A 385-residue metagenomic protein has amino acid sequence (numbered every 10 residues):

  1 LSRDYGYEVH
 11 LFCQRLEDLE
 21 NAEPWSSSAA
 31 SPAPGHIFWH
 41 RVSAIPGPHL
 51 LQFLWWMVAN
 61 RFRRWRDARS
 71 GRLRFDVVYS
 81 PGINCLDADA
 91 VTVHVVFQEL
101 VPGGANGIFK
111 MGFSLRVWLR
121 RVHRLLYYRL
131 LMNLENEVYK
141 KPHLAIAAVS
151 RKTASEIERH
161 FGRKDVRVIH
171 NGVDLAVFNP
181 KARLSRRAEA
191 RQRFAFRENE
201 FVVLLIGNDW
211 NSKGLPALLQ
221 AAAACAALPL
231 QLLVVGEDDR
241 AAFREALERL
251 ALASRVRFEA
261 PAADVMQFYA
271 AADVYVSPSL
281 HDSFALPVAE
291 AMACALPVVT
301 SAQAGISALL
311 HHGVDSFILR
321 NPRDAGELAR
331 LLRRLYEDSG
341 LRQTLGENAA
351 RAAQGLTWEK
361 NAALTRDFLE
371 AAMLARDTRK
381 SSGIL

Functional and structural regions predicted by a protein language model:
V117-V149: Membrane-proximal helix-turn-helix segments that form the acceptor-binding/catalytic region of lipid-linked
K152, G172: Carbohydrate-associated surface elements
F201-A224, A241, G326: A conserved mid-protein helix/loop that constitutes part of the nucleotide-sugar donor-binding site
F243-P261: Nucleotide-activated donor-binding/catalytic signature segment of Leloir-type glycosyltransferases, i.e., the conserved
P261-A262, F268-A272: Short alpha-helical donor nucleotide-sugar binding micro-motif in glycosyltransferases
L280: Aromatic "clamp/platform" in nucleotide-sugar-dependent glycosyltransferases that forms part of the donor/acceptor
P297-T300, L310: Short hydrophobic beta-strand element within catalytic cores of glycosyltransferases and related nucleotide-activated
S307-R333, G340-L341: Change "using UDP/GDP/dTDP sugars" to "using nucleotide sugars
